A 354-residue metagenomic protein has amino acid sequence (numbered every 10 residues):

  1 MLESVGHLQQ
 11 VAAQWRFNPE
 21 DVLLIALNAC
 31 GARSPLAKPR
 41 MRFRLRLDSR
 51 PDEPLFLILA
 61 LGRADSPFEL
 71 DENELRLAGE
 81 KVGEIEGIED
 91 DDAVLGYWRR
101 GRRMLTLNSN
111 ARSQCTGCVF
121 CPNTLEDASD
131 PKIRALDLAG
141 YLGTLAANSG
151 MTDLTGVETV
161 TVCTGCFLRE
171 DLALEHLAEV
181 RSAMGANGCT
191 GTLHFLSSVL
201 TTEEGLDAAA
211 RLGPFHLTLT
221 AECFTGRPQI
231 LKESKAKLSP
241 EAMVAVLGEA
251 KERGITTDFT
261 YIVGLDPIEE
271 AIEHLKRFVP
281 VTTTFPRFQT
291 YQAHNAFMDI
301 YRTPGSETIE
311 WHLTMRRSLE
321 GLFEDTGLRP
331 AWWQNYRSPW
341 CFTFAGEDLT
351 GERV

Functional and structural regions predicted by a protein language model:
M1-M104: Flexible, acidic/Gly-rich N-terminal and inter-domain linker regions that tether and position cofactor-handling modules
A93-V94, L105-N110, Y141-M151: Short, charged beta->alpha transition segments
R99-D137: Canonical Radical SAM [4Fe-4S] cluster-binding loop centered on the CxxxCxxC motif and its immediate flanking residues
P122-G205, P214-M243, T257-T260, F285-Q289: Core AdoMet radical
D153, A210-R211, V279-P280: Non-catalytic positions within long, well-ordered alpha-helices that form the structural scaffold/packing of enzyme
E204-A209, E273-R277: A short acidic, amphipathic alpha-helical/loop segment
H216-T218, P240-D299, L313-A331: Conserved C-terminal portion of the radical SAM core fold that forms the substrate/S-adenosylmethionine-binding
G226-S234, V263-E269, F285-W311, A331-L349: Flexible glycine/acidic-rich beta-alpha junction loops that bind and position SAM and/or redox cofactors in anaerobic
